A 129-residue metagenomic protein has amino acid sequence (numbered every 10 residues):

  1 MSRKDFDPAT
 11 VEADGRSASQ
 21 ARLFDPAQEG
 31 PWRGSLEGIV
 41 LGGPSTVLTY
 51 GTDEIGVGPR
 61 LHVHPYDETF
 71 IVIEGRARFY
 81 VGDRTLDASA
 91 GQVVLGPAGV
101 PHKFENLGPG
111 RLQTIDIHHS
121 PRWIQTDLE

Functional and structural regions predicted by a protein language model:
M1-Y50, R60, E129: A short, N-terminal "cap"/entry segment at the start of jelly-roll beta-barrel domains of the cupin/DSBH fold
G43-V47, D53-V57, R76, S120-W123: Short, charged/polar surface micro-motifs in flexible loops or helix N-caps
G51-D53, V63-F79, I117: Short, conserved beta-strand element in jelly-roll/cupin
T69, R76-R78, T85, P101 (+1 more regions): Structural motif
D83-A98: Short acidic-glycine-tyrosine-enriched beta hairpin
A98-I124: Ligand-binding loop in jelly-roll beta-barrel domains
